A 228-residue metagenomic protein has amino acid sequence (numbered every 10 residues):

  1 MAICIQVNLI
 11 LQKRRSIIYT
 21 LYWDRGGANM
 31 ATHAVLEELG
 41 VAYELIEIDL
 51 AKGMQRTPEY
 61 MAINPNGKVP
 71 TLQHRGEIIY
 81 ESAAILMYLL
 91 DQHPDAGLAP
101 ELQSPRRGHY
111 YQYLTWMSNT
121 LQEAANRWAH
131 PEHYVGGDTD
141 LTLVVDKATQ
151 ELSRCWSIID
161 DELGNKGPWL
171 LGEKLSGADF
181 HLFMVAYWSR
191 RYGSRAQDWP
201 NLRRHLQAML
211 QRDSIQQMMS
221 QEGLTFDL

Functional and structural regions predicted by a protein language model:
N8-D146: GST-like domain detector, emphasizing the conserved glutathione-binding G-site in the N-terminal thioredoxin-like
L50-A51, R204, L224-T225: Positions that flank functional sites
A62, Q211, S220: Phosphate-coordinating loops and pocket residues in cytosolic domains that bind phosphorylated ligands
L90, V185-A186, M219: Active-site-flanking alpha-helical
Y113, M117-Q211: GST-like fold's C-terminal all-alpha helical module
M218-L228: Terminal-tail/helix-coil boundary detector
